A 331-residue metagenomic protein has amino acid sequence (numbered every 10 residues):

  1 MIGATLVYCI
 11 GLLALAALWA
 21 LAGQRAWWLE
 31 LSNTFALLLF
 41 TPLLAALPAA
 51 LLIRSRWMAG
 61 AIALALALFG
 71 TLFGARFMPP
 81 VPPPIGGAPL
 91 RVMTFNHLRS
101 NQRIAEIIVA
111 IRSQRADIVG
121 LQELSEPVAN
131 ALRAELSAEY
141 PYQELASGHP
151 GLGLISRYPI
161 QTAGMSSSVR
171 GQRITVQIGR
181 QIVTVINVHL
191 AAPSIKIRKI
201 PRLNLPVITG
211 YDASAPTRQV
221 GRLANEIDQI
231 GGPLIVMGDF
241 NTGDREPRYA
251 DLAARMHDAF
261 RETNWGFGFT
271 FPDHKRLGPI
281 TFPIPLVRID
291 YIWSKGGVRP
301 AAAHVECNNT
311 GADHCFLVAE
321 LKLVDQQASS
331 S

Functional and structural regions predicted by a protein language model:
M1-G87: N-terminal membrane-anchoring alpha-helices
L52, A61-S113, R133-A134, A163-M165: N-terminal signal-anchor transmembrane helix
V92, L98-R112, G120-S331: Soluble catalytic domains of enzymes that build or remodel membrane lipids, polysaccharides, and related
D117: Short acidic/polar active-site loop segments enriched in Thr and Asp
